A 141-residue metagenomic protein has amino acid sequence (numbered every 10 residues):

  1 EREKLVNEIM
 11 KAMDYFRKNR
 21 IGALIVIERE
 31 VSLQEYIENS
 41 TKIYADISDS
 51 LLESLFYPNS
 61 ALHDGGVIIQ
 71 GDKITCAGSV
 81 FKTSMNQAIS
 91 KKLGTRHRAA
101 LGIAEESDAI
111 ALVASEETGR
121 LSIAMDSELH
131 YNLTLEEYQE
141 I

Functional and structural regions predicted by a protein language model:
E1-I141: Divalent-cation
